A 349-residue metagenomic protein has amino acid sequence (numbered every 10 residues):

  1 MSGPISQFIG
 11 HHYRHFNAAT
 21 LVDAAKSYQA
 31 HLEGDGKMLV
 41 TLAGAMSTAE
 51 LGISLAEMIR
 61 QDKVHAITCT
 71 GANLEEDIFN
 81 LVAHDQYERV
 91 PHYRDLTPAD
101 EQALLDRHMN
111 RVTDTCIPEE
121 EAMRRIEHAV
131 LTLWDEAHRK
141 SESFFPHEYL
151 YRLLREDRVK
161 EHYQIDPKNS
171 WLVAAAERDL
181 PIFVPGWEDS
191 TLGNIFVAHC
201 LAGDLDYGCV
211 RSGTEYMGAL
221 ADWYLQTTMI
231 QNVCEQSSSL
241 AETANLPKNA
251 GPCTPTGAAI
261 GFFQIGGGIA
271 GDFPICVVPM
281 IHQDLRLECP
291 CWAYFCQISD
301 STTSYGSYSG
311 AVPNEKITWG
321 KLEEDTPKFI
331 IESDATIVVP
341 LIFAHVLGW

Functional and structural regions predicted by a protein language model:
M1-A25, Q29-L32: N-terminal glycine-rich anion-binding loop in soluble enzyme alpha/beta folds
F16-A19, E242, G251-C253, I269 (+2 more regions): C-terminal functional extensions of proteins
K37-A43, I67-C69, G261-F263, C296-Q297: Short glycine-rich or small-residue beta-strand-to-loop segments that form or flank ligand, phosphate, metal/Fe-S
A43-I53, A72-E76, E188-S190, G266-F273 (+1 more regions): Gly/Ser/Thr-rich loops at beta-strand to alpha-helix junctions that form or flank small-molecule/cofactor-binding
E50-I53, I78-H84, N194-A198, P274-V277 (+1 more regions): Short acidic, glycine/serine/threonine-rich loops at helix termini
I59-I126: A generic, well-ordered mixed alpha/beta core segment in the N-terminal half of proteins
D100-L192: Ligand-binding beta-strand-loop-alpha-helix segment within the catalytic cores of soluble metabolic enzymes
P185-I265, A270: Active-site rim loops that border cofactor/substrate pockets in soluble metabolic enzymes
